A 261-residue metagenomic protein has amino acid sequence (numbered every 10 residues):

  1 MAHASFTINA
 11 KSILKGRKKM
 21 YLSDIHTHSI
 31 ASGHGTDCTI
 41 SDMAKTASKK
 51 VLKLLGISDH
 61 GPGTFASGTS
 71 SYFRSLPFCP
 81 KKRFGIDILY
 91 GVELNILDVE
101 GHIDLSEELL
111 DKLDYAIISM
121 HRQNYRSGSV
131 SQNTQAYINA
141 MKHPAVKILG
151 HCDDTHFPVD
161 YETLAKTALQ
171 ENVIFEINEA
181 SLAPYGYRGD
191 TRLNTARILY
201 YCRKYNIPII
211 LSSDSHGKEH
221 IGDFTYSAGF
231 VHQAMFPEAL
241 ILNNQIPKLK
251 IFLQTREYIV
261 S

Functional and structural regions predicted by a protein language model:
A2-A31: Replace "His-x-His-based motif
D24, K53-G61: Short, conserved active-site loops that position catalytic residues or coordinate cofactors/metal ions across diverse
H26-I30, H60, H151, H216: Histidine-centered divalent metal-coordination motifs
G33-D37, A66-S70, P158-A165, Y185-Y201 (+2 more regions): Histidine/acidic-residue-rich catalytic or RNA/ligand-binding cores of hydrolases and nuclease-related proteins
I40-L55, P77-K81: Alpha-helical scaffold segments that flank or form the walls of functional sites
H60, I207-I221: Short acidic/histidine-rich active-site segments
G61-P62, A66-I177, S181, H232-I241 (+1 more regions): Extended substrate/RNA-proximal surfaces in nucleic-acid metabolism proteins
